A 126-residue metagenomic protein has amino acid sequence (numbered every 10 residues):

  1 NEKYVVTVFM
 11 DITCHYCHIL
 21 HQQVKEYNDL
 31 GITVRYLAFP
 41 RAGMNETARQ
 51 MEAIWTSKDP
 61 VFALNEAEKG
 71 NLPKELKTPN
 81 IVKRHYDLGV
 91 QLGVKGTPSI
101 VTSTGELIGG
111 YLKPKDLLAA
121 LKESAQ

Functional and structural regions predicted by a protein language model:
N1-E2, Q22-L30: Sequence context surrounding c-type heme c attachment/ligation sites in exported
N1-H18, T33-V34: Short active-site neighborhood of thiol/selenol oxidoreductases, capturing the structured segment around
C17-L20, V82: Aromatic/hydrophobic pocket-lining residues that form the small-molecule binding cavity in soluble enzyme cores
L30-T33, S57: Short hydrophobic alpha-helical module
A38-P40: Residue-level recognition of beta-strand->loop/alpha-helix junctions
A42-L118: Thiol/selenol-based redox catalytic cores and closely related redox-interacting motifs
L121: Short active-site loop/helix that positions an aromatic residue
S124-Q126: Short, solvent-exposed mixed-charge patches
